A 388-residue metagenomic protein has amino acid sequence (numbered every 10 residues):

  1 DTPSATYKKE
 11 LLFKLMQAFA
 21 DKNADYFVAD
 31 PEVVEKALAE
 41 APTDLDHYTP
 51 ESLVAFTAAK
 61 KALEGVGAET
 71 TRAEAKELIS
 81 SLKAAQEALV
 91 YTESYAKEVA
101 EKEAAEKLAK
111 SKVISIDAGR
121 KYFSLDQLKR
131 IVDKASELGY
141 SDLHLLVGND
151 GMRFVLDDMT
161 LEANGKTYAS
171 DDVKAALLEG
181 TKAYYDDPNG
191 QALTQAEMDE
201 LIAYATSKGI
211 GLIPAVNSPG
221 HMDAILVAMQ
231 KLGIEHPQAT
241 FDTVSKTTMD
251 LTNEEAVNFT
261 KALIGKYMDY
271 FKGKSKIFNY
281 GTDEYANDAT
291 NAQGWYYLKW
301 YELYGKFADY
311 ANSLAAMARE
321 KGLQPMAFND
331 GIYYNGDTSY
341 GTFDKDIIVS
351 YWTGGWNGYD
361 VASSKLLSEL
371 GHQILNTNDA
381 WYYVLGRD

Functional and structural regions predicted by a protein language model:
D1-K102: Beta-rich interaction/scaffold domains
E101-G119: N-terminal small/glycine-rich loop or linker at the start of catalytic domains across soluble metabolic enzymes
E106-K110, D150-S207, M222-N258, A286-E302: Aromatic- and acidic-residue-enriched carbohydrate-binding clefts of CAZyme catalytic domains
K112-I116, L143-L145, L212-V216, F278-Y280 (+3 more regions): Hydrophobic faces of well-ordered beta-strands that scaffold small-molecule active sites in alpha/beta enzyme cores
K121-A135, D360-S363: Short, acidic/polar
Q127-G151, F271: Catalytic domains of carbohydrate-active enzymes, especially glycoside hydrolases
L138-Y140, E197-P219, S245-N279: An active-site-proximal structural segment forming one wall of the substrate-binding cleft that immediately precedes
D250-I348, W352-H372: Active-site neighborhood of glycoside hydrolase catalytic domains
